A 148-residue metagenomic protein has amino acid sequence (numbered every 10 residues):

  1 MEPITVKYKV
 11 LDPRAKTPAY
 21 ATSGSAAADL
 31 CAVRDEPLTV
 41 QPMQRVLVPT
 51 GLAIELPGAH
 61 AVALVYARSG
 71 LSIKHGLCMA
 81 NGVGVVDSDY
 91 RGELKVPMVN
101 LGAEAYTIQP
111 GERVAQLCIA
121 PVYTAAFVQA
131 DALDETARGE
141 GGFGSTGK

Functional and structural regions predicted by a protein language model:
M1-K148: DUTPase catalytic domain/fold
